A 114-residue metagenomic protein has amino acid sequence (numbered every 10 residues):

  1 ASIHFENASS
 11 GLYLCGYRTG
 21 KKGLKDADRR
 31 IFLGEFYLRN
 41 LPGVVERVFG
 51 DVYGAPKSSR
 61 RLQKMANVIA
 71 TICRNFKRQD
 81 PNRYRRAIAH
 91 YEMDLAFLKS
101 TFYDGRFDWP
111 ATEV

Functional and structural regions predicted by a protein language model:
A1-V114: Arg/Lys-rich, low-complexity, intrinsically disordered basic segments
